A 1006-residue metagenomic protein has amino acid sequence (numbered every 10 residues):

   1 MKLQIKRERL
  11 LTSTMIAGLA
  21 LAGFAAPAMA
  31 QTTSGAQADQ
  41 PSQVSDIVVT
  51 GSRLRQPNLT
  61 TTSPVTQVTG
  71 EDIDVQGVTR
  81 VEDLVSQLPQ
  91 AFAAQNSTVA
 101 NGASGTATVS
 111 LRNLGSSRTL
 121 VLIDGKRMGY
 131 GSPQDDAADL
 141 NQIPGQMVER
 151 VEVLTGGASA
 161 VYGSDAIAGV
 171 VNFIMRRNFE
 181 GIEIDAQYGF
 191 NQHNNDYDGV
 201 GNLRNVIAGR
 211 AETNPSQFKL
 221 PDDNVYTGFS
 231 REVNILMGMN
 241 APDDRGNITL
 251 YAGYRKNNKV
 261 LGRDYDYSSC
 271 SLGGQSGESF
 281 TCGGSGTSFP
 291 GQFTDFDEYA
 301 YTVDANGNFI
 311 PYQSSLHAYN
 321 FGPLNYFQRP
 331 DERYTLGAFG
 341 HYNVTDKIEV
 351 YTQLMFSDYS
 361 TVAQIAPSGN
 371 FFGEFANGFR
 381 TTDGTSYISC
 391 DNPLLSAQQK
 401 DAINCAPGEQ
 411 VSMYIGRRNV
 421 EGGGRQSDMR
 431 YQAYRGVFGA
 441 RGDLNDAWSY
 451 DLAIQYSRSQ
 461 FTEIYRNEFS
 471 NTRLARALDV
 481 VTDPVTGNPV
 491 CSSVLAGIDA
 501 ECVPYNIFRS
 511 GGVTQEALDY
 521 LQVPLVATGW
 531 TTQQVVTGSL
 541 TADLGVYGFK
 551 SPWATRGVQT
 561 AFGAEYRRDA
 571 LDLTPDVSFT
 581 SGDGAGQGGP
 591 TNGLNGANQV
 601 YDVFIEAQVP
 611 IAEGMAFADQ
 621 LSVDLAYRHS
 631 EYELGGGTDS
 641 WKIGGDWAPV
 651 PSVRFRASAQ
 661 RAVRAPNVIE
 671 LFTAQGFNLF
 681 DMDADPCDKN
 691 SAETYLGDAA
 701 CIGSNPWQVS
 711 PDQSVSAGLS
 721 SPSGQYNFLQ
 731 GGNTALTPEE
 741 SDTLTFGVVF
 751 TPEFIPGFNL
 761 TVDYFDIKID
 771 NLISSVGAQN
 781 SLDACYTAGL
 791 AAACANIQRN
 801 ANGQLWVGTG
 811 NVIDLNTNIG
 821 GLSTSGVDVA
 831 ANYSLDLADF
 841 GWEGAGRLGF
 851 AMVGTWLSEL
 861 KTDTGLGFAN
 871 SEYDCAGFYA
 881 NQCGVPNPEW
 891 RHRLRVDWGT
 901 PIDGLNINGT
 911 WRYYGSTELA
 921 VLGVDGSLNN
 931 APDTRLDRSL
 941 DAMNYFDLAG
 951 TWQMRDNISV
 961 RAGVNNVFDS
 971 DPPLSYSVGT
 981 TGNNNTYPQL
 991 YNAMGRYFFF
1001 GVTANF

Functional and structural regions predicted by a protein language model:
K2-T79, D83-Q87, N234, G238 (+3 more regions): N-terminal Sec signal peptide and the immediately downstream disordered periplasmic leader that contains the TonB box
V81-L84, L88, A107-V109, D139-N141 (+3 more regions): N-terminal periplasmic accessory domains that precede and gate Gram-negative outer-membrane beta-barrel machines
E82-R127: Extracytoplasmic beta-strand/coil segments of soluble accessory domains associated with Gram-negative outer-membrane
K126-T155, G201-N205: Short acidic/polar hinge/loop motifs at secondary-structure boundaries that mediate gating or recognition
N178-G181, P242-R245, T345-I348, D443-Y450 (+11 more regions): Short loop/turn motifs that connect adjacent beta-strands in outer-membrane beta-barrel proteins
N257-V260, D264-Q275, G284, S288 (+6 more regions): Surface-exposed, low-complexity loop segments enriched in small/polar and acidic residues
N678, L848-Q953, F968: C-terminal beta-barrel architecture of Gram-negative outer-membrane proteins
D770, S858-E859, R912-S927, T951-F1006: C-terminal beta-signal and adjacent terminal beta-strands/loops of Gram-negative outer-membrane beta-barrel proteins
